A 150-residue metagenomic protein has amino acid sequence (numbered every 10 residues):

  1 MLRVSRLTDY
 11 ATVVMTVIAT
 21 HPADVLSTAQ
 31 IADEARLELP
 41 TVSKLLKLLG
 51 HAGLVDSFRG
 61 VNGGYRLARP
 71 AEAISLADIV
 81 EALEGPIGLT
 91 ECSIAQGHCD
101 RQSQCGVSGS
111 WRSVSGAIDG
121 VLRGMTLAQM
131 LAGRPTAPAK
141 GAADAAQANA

Functional and structural regions predicted by a protein language model:
M1-V13: Short alpha-helical segments that sit at the start of domains
A19-A23, R69-P70: Short helix-capping/hinge SLiMs at alpha-helix to coil transitions
L26-R36: A short alpha-helical element within helix-turn-helix/winged-helix DNA-binding domains across DNA-binding proteins
D33, G50-H51: Alpha-helical residues within the helix-turn-helix
G53-A68: Beta-hairpin "wing" of winged helix-turn-helix
A71-Q96, V107-A117: Conserved segment of winged-helix/HTH DNA-binding domains
Q96-A150: C-terminal regulatory/oligomerization modules of transcriptional regulators
